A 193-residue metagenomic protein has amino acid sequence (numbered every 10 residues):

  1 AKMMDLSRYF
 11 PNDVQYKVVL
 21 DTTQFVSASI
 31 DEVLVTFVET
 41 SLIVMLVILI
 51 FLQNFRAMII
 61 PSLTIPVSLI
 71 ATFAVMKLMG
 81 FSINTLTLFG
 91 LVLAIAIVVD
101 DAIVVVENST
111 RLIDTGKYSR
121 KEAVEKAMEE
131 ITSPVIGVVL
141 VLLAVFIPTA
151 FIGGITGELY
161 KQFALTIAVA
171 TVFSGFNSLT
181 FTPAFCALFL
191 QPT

Functional and structural regions predicted by a protein language model:
A1-T193: Hydrophobic regular secondary-structure detector
